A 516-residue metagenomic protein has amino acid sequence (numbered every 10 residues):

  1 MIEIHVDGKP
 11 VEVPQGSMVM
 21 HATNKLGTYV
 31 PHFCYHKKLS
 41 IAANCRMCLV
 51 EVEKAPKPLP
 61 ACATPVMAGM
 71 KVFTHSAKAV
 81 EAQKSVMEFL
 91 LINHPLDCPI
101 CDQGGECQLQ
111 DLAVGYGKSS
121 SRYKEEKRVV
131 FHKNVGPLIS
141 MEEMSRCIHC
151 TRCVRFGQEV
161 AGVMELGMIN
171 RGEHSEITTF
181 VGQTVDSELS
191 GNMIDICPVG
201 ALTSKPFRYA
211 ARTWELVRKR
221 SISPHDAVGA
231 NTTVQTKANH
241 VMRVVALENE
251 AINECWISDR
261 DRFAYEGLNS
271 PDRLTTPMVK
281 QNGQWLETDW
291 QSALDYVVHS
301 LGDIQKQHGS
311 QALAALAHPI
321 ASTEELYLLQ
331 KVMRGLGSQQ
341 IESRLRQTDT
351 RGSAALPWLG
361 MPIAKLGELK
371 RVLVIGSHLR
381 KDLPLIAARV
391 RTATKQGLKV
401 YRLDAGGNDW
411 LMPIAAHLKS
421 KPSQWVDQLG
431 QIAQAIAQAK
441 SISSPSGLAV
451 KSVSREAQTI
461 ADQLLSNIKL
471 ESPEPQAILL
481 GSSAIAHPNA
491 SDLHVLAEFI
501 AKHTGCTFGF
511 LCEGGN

Functional and structural regions predicted by a protein language model:
M1-K9: Eukaryote-biased recognition of intrinsically disordered, low-complexity regulatory segments
E3, S17-H21, S322, K421: Short, structural beta-strand-to-alpha-helix junction motif
G8, H36, E143-M144: Aromatic-flanked redox-active Cys/Sec active sites in thiol-based oxidoreductases, especially the WC-centered
P10-S17: Short, contiguous acidic and Ser/Thr-rich linear segments
V19-E53: A basic, amphipathic helix-loop patch mediating RNA/tRNA/ribosome contacts
R46-S223, V228-T232, K237-H240: Fe-S ferredoxin-like electron-transfer domains and their immediately adjacent linker/connector regions across
L91, P95, E143-M144, C150 (+5 more regions): Catalytic alpha/large subunits of respiratory electron-transfer oxidoreductases, centered on bis-MGD molybdoenzymes
